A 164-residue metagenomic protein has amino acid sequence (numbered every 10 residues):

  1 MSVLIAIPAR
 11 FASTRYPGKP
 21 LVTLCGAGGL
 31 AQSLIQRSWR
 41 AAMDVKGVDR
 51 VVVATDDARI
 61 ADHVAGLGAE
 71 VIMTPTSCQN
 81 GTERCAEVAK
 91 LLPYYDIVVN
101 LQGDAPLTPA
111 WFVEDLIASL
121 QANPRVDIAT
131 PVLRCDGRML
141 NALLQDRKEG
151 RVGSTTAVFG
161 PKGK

Functional and structural regions predicted by a protein language model:
V3-V51: N-terminal glycine-rich phosphate-binding loop and ensuing alpha1 helix
I5, V51-V53, V98, I128: Hydrophobic/aromatic residues located in beta-strands of well-ordered beta-sheets within soluble catalytic
P8, N100-Q102, P131-R134: Short beta-strand segments
A27, D44-V45, L91-L92, A122-N123: Alpha-helix C-cap/termination motif
V48, Y94-Y95, N123-I128: Short, high-confidence coil segments that cap the C-terminus of an alpha-helix and link into the following beta-strand
V52, A58-A118: Short phosphate-binding loop-to-helix
P109-K164: Conserved core of the sugar-phosphate nucleotidyltransferase
